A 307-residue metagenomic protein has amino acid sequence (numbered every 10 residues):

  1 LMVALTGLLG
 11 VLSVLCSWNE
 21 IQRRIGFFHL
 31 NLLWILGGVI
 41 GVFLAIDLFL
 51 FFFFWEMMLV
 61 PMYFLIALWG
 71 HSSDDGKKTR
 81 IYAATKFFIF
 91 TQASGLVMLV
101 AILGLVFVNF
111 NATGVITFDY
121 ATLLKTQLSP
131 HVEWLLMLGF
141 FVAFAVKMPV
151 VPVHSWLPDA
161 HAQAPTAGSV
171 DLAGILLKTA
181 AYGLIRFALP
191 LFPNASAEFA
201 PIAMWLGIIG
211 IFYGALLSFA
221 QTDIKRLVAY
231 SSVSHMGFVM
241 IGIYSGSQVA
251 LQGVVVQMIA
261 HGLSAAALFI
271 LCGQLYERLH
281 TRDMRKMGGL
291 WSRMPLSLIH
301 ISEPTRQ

Functional and structural regions predicted by a protein language model:
L1, L123-P130, N194-I202, V255: Interfacial loop-to-helix junctions that mark the boundaries of transmembrane helices in multi-pass membrane
L1-V39: Hydrophobic alpha-helical transmembrane segments in multi-pass integral membrane proteins
M2-T6, L50-P61, E133-A143, A197-I208 (+1 more regions): Structural signature of hydrophobic alpha-helical transmembrane segments
V11-Q22, F64-G76, M148-A162, F212-R226: C-terminal ends of transmembrane helices
S17-F28, S196-A200, T222-L227, G288-S292: Short, amphipathic, aromatic/basic-enriched membrane-interface segments that mark the entry/exit of transmembrane
F27-L128, V132, L217-Y230, S234-M284: Alpha-helical multi-pass transmembrane bundles of energy-transducing inner-membrane proteins
A83, F87, W134-W205, A229-Y230: Short helix-boundary/re-entrant hairpin motifs in multi-pass inner-membrane proteins
I299-Q307: Residue-level detector of conserved catalytic or cofactor/ligand-binding positions in enzyme active sites
